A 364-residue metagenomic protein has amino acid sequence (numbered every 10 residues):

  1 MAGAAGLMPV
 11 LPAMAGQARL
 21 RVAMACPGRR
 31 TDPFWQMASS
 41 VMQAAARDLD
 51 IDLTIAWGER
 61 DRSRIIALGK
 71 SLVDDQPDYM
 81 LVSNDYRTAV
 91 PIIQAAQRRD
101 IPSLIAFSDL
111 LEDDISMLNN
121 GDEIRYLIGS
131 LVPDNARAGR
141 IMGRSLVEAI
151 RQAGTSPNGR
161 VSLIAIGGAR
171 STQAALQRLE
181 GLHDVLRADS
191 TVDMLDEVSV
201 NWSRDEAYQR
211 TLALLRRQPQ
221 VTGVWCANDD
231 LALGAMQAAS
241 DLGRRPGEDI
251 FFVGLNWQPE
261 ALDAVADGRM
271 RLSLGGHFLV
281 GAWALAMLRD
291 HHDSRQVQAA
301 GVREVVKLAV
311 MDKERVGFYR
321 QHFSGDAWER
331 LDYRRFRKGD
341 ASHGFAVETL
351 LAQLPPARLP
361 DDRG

Functional and structural regions predicted by a protein language model:
M1-A15: N-terminal export signals
R21-V41, A45, T54-S63, S71 (+2 more regions): Extracytoplasmic "Venus flytrap"
P33-D48, A138-S145, Q173-V192, R210 (+2 more regions): Short, solvent-exposed amphipathic alpha-helices that sit in or adjacent to ligand/effector-binding or catalytic
R47-G58, A165, R187-R204: Short beta-strand elements in bilobed, periplasmic/extracellular small-molecule ligand-binding domains
I65, I128-R160, A207, W257 (+2 more regions): Hydrophobic alpha-helical segments within soluble ligand-binding/sensing domains
M80, N84-R99, L182, D196-A261: Hydrophobic alpha-helical
Q94-R137, A261-L262: Flexible loop/hinge segments that line or gate small-molecule binding clefts
I166, R170, W283-G364: Hinge/cleft segment of the Venus flytrap/periplasmic-binding protein
